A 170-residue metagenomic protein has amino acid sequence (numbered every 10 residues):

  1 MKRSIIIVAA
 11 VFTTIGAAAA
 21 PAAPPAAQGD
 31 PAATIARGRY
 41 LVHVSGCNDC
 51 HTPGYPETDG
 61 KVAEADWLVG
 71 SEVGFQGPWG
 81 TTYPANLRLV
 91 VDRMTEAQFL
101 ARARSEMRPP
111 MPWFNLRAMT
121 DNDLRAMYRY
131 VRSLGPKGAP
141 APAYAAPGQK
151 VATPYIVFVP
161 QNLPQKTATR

Functional and structural regions predicted by a protein language model:
M1-A9: Bacterial N-terminal signal peptides that target proteins for export
T13-A22: C-terminal segment of classical bacterial N-terminal signal peptides
A22-H43, Y55-T58, E96: Electrostatic cytochrome c docking/interface patches
A32-A33, V44, T52-T82, W113-R170: Flexible coil segments in periplasmic/lumen-exposed cytochrome c-class electron-transfer proteins
D49: Short, cysteine/histidine-rich loop/knuckle motifs that typically chelate Zn2+
R88-V91, A101-R102, W113-N115: A structural feature that tracks compact, well-ordered secondary-structure segments with a strong bias toward
E96-L100, R104, D121, R125-Y128: An amphipathic alpha-helix signature
